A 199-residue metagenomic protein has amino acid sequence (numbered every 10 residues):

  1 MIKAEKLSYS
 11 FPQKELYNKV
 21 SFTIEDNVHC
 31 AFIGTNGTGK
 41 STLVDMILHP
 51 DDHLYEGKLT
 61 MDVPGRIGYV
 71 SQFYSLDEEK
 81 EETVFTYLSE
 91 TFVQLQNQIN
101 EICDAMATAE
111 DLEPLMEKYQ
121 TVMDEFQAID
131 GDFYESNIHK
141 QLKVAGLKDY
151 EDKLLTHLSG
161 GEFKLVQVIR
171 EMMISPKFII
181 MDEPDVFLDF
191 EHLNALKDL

Functional and structural regions predicted by a protein language model:
M1-L199: ABC ATP-binding cassette signature C-motif
